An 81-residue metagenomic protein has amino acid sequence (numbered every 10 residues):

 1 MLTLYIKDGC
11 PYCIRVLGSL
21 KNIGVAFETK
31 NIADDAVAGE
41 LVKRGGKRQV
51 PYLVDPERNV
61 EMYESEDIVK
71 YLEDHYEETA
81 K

Functional and structural regions predicted by a protein language model:
L2-K7, I14-K81: GST-like domain detector, emphasizing the conserved glutathione-binding G-site in the N-terminal thioredoxin-like
